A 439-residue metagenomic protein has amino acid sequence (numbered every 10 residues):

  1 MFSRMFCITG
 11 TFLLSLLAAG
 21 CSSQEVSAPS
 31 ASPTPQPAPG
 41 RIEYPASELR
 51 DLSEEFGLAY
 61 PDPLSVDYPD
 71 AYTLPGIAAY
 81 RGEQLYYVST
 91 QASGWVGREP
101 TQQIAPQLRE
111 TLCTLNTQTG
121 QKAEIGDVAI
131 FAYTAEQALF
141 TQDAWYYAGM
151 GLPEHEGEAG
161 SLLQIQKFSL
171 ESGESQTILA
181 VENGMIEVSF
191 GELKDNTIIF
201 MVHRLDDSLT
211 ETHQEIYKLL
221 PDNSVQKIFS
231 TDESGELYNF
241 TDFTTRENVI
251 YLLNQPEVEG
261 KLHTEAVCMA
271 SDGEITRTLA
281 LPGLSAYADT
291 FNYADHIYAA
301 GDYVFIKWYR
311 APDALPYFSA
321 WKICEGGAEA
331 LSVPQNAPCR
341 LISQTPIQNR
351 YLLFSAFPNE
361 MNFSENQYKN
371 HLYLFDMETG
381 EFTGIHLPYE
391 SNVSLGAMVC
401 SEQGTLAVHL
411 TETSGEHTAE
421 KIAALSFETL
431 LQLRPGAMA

Functional and structural regions predicted by a protein language model:
L17-G20: C-terminal motif of bacterial Sec signal peptides marking the signal peptidase cleavage site
S22-Q24: Bacterial signal peptide processing site
Y60-E110, A129-Q137: Beta-strand-rich domains and repeat architectures in extracellular enzymes and scaffolds, especially beta-propellers
A71-A79, I130-T141, N183-K194, S234-R246 (+3 more regions): Repeated scaffold domains used in trafficking and secretory/extracellular systems, primarily beta-propellers
Y86-S89, Y146-G149, I199-V202, Y251-N254 (+3 more regions): Residue position within the beta-strands of beta-propeller blades
S93-C113, P153-Q166, D206-Y217, V258-V267 (+3 more regions): Structural motif
N116-G120, S169-G173, L219-S224, M269-E274 (+2 more regions): Short loop/turn segments that connect beta-strands within beta-propeller blades
L387-A439: Blade-level signature of beta-propeller repeat domains, shared across WD40, Kelch, NHL, RCC1 and BNR/Asp-box propellers
